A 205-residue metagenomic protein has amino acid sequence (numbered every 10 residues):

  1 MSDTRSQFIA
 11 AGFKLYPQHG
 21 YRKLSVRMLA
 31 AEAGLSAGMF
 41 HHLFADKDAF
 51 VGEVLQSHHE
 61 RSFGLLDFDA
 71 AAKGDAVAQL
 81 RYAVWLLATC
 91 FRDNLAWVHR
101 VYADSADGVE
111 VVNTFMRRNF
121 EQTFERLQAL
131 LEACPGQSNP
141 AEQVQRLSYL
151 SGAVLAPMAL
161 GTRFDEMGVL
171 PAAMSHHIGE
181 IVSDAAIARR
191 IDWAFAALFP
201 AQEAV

Functional and structural regions predicted by a protein language model:
M1-D3, K14, F199-V205: N-terminal intrinsically disordered/low-complexity leader segments
S6, V54-Y82, F124-L131: Amphipathic alpha-helical linker/stalk segments
Q7, A11, L15-A49, E53: Helix-turn-helix
E53, D67-W97, G136, P140-L150: Hydrophobic alpha-helical connector segments
S57, R61, C90, N94 (+4 more regions): Phosphate/oxyanion-binding loops and surfaces in catalytic or ligand/nucleic-acid-binding neighborhoods
E60-D67, V109-P135, V144-S148, D184-A188 (+1 more regions): Amphipathic alpha-helical packing segments from all-alpha helical-bundle domains
G64, T89-A129, A172-E180: Short secondary-structure transition hinges
E125-A133, Q137, A153-V205: C-terminal peripheral helix-coil segments that are non-catalytic and often amphipathic
